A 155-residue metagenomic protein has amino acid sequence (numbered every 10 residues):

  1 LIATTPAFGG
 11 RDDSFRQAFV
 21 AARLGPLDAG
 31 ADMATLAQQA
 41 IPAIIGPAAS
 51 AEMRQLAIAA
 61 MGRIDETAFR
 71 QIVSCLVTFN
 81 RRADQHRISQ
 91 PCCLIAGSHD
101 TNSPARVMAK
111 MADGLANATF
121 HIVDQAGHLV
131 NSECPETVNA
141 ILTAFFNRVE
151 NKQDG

Functional and structural regions predicted by a protein language model:
L1-A29, A37-Q38: Flexible "cap/lid" loop of the alpha/beta hydrolase fold
Q17, Q38, P42, R54-Q55 (+1 more regions): Short, surface-exposed alpha-helical segments at coil->helix boundaries
Q39, R54-A83: Hydrophobic, aromatic-rich cap/lid helix
A40, V73-L76, M111, V138 (+2 more regions): Hydrophobic "lid"/C-terminal helical patch of Rossmann-like NAD(P)-dependent dehydrogenase/epimerase domains
R63, F79, T101-N102, L129-E133: A short, basic/aromatic alpha-helical/loop segment that forms part of the nucleotidyl-sugar donor-binding site
S74, Q90, P104-D113: Short alpha-helix in the alpha/beta-hydrolase fold that links the catalytic acid
I88, L94-A96, D100: Short beta-strand/loop motif that positions the catalytic acidic residue of the alpha/beta-hydrolase fold
N117-G155: Catalytic active-site module of serine/aspartate enzymes centered on a nucleophile-bearing elbow/loop
